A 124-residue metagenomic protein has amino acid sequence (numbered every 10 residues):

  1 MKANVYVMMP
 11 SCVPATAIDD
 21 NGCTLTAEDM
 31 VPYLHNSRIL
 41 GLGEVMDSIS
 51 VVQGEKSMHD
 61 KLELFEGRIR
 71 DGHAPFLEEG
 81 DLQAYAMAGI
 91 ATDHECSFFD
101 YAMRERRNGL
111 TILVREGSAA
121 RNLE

Functional and structural regions predicted by a protein language model:
M1-D71, L110: Divalent-metal coordination cores built from histidine and acidic residues
V13-I18, I49-V52, E78-L82, A102 (+1 more regions): Flexible loop/turn segments at secondary-structure boundaries
G43-V52, I69-P75, A91-F99, L113-S118: Catalytic beta/alpha-barrel core
M58-D60, A74-A86, R104: N-terminal active-site wall of soluble small-molecule enzyme domains
D81, M87-E124: Active-site-adjacent C-terminal substructures of enzyme catalytic domains
